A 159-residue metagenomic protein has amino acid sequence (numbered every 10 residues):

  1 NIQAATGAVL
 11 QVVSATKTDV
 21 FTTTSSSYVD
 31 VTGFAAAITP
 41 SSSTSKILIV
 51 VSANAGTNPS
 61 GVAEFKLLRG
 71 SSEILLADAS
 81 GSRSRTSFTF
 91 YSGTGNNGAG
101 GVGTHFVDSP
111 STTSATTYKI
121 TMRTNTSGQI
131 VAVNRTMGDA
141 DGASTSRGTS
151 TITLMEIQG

Functional and structural regions predicted by a protein language model:
N1-F21, G159: Glycine-rich, low-complexity segments
I2, G7-V9, S25-D30, S71-E73: Tryptophan-centered short beta-strand motifs
T22, S27, P40-K46, V50-A115 (+1 more regions): Terminal beta-strand-rich extracellular "head" domains that mediate receptor/glycan or other ligand binding
F34-A36: Extended, low-complexity regulatory regions
